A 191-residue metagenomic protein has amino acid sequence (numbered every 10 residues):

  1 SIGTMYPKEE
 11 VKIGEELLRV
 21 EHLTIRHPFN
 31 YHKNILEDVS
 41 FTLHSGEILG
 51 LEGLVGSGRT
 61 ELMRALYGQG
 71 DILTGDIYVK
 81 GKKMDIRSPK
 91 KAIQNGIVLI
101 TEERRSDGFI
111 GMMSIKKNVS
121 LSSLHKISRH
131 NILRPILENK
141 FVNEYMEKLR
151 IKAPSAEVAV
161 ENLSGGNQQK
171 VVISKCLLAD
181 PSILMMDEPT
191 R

Functional and structural regions predicted by a protein language model:
S1-R191: Glycine-rich phosphate-binding loops of nucleotide-dependent enzymes
